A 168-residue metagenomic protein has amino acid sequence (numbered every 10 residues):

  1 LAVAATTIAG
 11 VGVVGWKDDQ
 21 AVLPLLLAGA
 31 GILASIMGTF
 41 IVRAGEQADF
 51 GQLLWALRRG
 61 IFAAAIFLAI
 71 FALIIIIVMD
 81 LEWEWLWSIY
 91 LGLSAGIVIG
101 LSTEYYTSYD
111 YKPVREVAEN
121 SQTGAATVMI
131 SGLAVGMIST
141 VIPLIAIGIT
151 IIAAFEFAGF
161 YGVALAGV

Functional and structural regions predicted by a protein language model:
L1-V168: Hydrophobic packing and interface segments
